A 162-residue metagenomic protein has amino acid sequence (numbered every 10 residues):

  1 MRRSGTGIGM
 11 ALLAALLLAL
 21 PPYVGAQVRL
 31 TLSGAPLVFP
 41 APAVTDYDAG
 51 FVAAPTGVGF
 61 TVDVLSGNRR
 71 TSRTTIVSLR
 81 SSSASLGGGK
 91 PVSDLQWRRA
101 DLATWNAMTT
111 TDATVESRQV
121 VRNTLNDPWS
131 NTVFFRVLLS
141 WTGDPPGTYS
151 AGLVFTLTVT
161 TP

Functional and structural regions predicted by a protein language model:
M1-G5: N-terminal secretory signal peptides that target proteins for export/translocation
T6-G7, A103, R122: General helical structural elements
I8-M10, S33, T111-E116: Serine/threonine-rich, low-complexity intrinsically disordered segments
G9-P21: Bacterial N-terminal signal peptides
P22-W97, E116-P162: N-terminal small/polar-rich segments of proteins
R98-Q119: Terminal beta-strand-rich extracellular "head" domains that mediate receptor/glycan or other ligand binding
